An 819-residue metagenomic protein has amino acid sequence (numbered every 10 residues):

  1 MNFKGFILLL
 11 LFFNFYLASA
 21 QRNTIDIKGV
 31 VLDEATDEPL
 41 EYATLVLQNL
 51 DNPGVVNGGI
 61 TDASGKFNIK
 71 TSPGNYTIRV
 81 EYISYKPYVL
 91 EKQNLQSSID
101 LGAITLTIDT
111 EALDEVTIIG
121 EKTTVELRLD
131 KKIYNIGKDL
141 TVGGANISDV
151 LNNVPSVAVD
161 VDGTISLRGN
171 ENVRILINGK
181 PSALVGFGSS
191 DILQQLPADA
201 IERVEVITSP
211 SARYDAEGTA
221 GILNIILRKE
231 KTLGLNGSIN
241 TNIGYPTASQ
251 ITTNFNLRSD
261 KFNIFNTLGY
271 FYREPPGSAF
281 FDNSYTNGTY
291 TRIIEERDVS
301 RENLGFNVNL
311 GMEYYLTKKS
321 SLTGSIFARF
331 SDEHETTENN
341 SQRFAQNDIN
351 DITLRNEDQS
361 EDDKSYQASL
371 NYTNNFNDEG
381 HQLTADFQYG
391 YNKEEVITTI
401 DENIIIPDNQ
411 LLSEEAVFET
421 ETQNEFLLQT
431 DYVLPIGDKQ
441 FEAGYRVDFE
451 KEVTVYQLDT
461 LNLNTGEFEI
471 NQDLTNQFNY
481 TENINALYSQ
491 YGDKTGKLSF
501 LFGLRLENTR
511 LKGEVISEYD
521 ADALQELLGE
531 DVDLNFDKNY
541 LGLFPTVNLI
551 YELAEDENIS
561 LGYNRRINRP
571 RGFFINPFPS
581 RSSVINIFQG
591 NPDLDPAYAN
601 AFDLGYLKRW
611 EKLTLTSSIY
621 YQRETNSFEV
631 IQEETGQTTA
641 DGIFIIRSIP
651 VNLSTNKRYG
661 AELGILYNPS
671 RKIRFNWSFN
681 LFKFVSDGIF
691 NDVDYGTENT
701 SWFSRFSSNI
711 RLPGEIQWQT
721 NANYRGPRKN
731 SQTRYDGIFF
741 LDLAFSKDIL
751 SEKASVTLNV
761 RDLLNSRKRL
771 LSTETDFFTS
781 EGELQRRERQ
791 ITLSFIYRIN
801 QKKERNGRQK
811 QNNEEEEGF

Functional and structural regions predicted by a protein language model:
L32, T44-Q48, E81-Y85, S98-L140 (+3 more regions): Short, acidic, small-residue-rich periplasmic hinge/interaction motif at the N-terminus of Gram-negative outer-membrane
L50-K66: Short, acidic Ser/Thr/Gly-rich low-complexity loop/linker segments typical of extracellular and cell-surface proteins
K70, I147, N153, K180-T208: Short acidic/polar hinge/loop motifs at secondary-structure boundaries that mediate gating or recognition
D100-T105, I147-V150, S189-D191, V206 (+2 more regions): N-terminal periplasmic accessory domains that precede and gate Gram-negative outer-membrane beta-barrel machines
I201, A216-L223, K231-F280, N303-F306: Outer-membrane beta-barrel translocator/receptor signature
E296, E425-Q429, E469-N476, Q589-N591 (+6 more regions): Outer membrane beta-barrel strand-and-loop segments of large Gram-negative receptors, especially TonB-dependent
N307-S331, E357-E518, E552, K612-Y621 (+1 more regions): Face-selective signature of the C-terminal outer-membrane beta-barrel domain
A521-D522, Y551, E555-A601, Y621-I643 (+2 more regions): Surface-exposed extracellular loop regions of Gram-negative outer-membrane beta-barrel proteins, predominantly
